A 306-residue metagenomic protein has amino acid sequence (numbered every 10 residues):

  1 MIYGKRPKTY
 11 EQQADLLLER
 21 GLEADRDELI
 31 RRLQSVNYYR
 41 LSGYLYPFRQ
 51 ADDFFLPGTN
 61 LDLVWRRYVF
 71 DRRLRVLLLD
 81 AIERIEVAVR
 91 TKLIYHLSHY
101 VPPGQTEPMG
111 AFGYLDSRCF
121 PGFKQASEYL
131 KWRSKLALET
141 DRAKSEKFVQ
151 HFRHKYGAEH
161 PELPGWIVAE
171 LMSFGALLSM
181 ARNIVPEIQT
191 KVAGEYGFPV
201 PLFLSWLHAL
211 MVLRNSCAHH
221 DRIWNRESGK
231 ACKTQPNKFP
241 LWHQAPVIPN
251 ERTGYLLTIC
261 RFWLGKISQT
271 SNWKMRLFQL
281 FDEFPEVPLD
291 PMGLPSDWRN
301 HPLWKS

Functional and structural regions predicted by a protein language model:
M1-S306: Long, contiguous internal "core" modules enriched in hydrophobic/ aromatic residues
